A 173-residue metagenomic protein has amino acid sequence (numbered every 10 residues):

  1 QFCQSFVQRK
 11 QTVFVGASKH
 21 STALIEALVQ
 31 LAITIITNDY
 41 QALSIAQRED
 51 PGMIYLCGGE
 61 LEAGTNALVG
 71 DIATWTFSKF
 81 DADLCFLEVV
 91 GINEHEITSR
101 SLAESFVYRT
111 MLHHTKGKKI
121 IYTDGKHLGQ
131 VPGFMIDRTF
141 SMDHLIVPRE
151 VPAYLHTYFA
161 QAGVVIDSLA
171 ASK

Functional and structural regions predicted by a protein language model:
Q1-K19, I25-V29, I36, Q47-P51: HTH-adjacent hinge/linker in prokaryotic transcriptional regulators
L28-Q30, G70-D71: Generic secondary-structure boundary signal with a strong preference for alpha-helix termini
Y40-K173: Conserved phosphate- and dinucleotide-binding cores of soluble alpha/beta proteins, encompassing both enzyme active
